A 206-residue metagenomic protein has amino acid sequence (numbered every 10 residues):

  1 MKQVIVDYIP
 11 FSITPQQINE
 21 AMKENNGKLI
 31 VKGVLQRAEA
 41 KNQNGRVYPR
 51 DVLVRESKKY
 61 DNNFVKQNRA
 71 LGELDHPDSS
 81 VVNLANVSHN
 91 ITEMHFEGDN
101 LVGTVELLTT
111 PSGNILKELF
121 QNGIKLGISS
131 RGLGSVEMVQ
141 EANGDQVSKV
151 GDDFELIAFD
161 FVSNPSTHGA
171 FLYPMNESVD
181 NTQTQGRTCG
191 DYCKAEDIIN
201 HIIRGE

Functional and structural regions predicted by a protein language model:
M1-K66, Q185-C193, R204-G205: Polar/acidic, low-complexity leader/linker segments enriched in S/T/G and N/D
K2-F11, L74-S88: Short, solvent-exposed secondary-structure boundary motifs
D7-S12, G33, N90-D191: Residue microenvironments linked to proteolytic maturation and disulfide-stabilized extracellular modules
L35-K41, D75-D78, R131-E137: Short, flexible beta-strand-to-coil junctions
Q43-G45, N83, G113-K117: A short, polar/proline- and glycine-enriched secondary-structure boundary/capping micro-motif
G45-R50, P77-A85, G144-Q146: Acidic Ser/Thr/Pro-rich low-complexity disordered segments that often serve as glycosylated linkers/stalks around
N62-V82, I128: Short conserved beta-strand and strand-loop elements enriched in small hydrophobics with frequent Asp/Gly
I198-H201: Charge-rich, solvent-exposed alpha-helical interaction surfaces
